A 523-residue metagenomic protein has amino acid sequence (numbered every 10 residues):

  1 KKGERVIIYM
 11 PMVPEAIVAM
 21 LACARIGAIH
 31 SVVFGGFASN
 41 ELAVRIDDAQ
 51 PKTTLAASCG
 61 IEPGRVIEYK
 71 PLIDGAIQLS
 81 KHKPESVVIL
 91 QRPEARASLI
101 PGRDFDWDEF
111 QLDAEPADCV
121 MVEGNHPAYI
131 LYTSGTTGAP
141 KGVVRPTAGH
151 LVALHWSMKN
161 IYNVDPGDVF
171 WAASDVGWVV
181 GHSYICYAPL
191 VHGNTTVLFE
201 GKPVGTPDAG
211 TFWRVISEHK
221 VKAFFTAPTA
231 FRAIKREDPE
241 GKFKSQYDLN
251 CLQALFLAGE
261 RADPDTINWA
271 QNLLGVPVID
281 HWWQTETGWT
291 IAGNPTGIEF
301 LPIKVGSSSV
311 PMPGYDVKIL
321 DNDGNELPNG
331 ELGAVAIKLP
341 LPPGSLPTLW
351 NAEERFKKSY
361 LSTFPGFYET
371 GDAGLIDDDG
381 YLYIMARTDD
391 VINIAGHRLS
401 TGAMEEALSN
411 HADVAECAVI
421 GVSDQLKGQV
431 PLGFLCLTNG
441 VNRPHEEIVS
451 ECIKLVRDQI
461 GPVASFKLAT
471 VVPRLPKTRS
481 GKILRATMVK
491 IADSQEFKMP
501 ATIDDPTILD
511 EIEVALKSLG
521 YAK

Functional and structural regions predicted by a protein language model:
K1, L21, R25-E109, P228: Structural core segment of the AMP-binding/adenylate-forming
I8, V33-S58, I73, S217 (+9 more regions): AMP-binding/adenylate-forming catalytic core of the ANL superfamily
M10-P11, S31-D48, C59-Y69, G149 (+3 more regions): ATP-dependent adenylate-forming carboxylate-activation enzymes
E85, I89-Q91, L426-Q429, D458-I483 (+1 more regions): AMP-binding/adenylate-forming catalytic domain of the ANL superfamily
V87-L90, E94-A95, L99-Y132, A139 (+4 more regions): Conserved pre-ATP/AMP-binding loop-to-beta segment of ANL
L151-V169, V179-K222, R236-F243: Conserved AMP-binding/adenylation subdomain of ANL enzymes
N194, K222-T226, K235-P302, D316: Gly/Ser/Thr-rich phosphate-binding loop
V310-G314, N325-Y360, L399, E496-F497: Conserved ATP/PPi-binding loop(s) of AMP-dependent carboxylate-activating enzymes
